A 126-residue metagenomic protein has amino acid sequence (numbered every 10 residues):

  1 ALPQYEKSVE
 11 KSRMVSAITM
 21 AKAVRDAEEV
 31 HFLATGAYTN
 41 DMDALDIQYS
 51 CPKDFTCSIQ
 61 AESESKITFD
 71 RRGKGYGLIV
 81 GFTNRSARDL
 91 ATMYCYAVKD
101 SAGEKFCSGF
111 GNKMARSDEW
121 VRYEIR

Functional and structural regions predicted by a protein language model:
A1-M20, D26, V30: Amphipathic alpha-helical segments typified by the pilin-like N-terminal helix that continues immediately C-terminal
T19, A23, T35-Y38: General "foldedness" signal
A34-R126: Periplasmic/extracellular, small/polar-rich flexible segments of pilin-like filament-forming proteins
